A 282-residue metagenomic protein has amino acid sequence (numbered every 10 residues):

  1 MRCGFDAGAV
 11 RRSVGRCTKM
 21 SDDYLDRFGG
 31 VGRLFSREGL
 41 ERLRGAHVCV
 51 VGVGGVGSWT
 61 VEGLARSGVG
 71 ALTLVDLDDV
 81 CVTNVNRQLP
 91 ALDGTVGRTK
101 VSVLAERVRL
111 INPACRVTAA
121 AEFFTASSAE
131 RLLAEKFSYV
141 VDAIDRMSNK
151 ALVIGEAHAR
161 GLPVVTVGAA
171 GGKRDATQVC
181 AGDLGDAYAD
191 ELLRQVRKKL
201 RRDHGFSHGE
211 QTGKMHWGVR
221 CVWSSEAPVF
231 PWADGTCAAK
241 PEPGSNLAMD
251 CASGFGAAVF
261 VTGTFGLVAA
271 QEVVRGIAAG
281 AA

Functional and structural regions predicted by a protein language model:
V14-C49: N-terminal charged helix/coil linker that caps or initiates catalytic domains
S21-D22, L133-Y139, I144-N149, A159 (+4 more regions): Glycine-rich phosphate/adenylate-binding loop
V50-V53, L74: Hydrophobic Val/Ile/Leu positions in short beta-strands of Rossmann-like dinucleotide-binding domains
V56: Hydrophobic/small residue at the entry helix of a nucleotide-binding pocket
R66-A71: Conserved S-adenosyl-L-methionine
D76-N112: Glycine-rich phosphate-binding loop and adjoining beta1-alpha1-beta2 segment of Rossmann-like nucleotide-binding folds
V82-P90, K173-L184: Acidic/polar active-site rim loop that often engages polyanionic ligands
A121-S128: Conserved SAM/SAH-binding loop
